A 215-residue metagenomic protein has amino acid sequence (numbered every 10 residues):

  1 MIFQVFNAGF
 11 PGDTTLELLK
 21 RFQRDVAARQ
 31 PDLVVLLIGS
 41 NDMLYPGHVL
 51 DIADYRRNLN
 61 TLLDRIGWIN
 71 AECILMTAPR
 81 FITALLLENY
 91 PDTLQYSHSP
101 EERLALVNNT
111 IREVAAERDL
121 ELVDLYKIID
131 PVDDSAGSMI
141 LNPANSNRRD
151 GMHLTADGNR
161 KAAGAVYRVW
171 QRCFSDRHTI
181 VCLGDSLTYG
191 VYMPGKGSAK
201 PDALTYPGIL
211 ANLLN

Functional and structural regions predicted by a protein language model:
I2-A8: Short beta-strand elements in bilobed, periplasmic/extracellular small-molecule ligand-binding domains
Q4, D13-I180, Y189, P201-N215: Alpha-helical cap/lid subdomain in secreted, periplasmic, or secretory-pathway luminal O-acyl-processing enzymes
L183: Acidic-leg catalytic submotif of subtilisin-like serine proteases
G195: Active-site histidine-acidic residue metal-binding/catalytic motifs, centered on HxH/HExxH-like signatures
S198: Active-site-proximal loop motif in hydrolases
